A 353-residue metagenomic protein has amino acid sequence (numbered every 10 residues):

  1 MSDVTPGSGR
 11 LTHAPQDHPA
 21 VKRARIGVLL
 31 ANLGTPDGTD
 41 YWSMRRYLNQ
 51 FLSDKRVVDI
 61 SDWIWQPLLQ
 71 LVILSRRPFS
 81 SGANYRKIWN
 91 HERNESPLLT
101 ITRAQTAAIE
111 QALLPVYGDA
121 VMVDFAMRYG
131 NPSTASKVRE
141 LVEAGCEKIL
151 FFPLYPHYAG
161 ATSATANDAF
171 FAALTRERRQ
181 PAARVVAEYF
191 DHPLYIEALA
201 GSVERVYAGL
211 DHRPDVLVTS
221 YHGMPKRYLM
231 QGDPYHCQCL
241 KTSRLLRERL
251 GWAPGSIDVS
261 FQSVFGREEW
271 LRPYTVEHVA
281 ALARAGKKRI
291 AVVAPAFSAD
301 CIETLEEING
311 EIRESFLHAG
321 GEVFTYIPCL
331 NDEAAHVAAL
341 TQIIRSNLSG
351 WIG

Functional and structural regions predicted by a protein language model:
S2-G353: Active-site-proximal alpha-helix that buttresses catalytic centers in soluble enzyme cores
